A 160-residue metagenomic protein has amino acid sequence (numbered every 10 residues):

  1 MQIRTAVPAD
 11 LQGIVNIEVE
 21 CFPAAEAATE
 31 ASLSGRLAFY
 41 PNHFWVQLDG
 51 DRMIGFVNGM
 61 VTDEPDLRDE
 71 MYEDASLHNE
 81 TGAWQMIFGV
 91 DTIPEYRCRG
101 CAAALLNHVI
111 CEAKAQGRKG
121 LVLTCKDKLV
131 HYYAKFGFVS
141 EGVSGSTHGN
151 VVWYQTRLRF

Functional and structural regions predicted by a protein language model:
Q2-I14: A short beta-loop-alpha structural element at the N-terminal edge of CoA-dependent acyl/N-acetyltransferase catalytic
N16-T29, R36: Helix-loop element at the rim of GNAT/NAT acetyltransferase active sites that forms part of the acceptor-substrate
H43-V57: Conserved beta-hairpin
F56-V90, R97, S146-W153: Conserved acyl-donor/pantetheine-binding loop and adjacent beta-alpha core of acyl/acetyltransferases and related
Y96-H108: Conserved acetyl-CoA pyrophosphate-binding loop and the N-cap/start of the following alpha-helix in GNAT-like
L106, C111-C125: Conserved GNAT acetyl-CoA-binding A-motif
K126-D127, S146-F160: C-terminal "cap" of GNAT-fold acetyltransferases
A134-S144: Conserved acetyl-CoA-binding loop of GNAT-fold acetyltransferases
